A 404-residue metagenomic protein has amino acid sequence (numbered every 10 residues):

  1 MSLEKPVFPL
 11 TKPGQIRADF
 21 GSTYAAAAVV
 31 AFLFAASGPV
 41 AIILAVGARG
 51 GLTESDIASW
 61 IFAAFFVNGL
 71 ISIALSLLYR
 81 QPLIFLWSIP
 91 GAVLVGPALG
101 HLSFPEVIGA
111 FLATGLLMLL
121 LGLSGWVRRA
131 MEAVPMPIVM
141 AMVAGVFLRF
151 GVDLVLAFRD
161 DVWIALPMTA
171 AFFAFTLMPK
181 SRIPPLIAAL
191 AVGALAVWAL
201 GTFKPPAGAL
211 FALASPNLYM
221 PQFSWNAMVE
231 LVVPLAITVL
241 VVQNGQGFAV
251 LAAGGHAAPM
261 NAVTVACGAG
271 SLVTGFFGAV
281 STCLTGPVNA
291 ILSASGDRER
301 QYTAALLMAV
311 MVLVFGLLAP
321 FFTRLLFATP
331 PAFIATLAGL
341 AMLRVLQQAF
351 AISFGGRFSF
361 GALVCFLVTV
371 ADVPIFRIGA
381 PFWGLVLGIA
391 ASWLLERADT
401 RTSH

Functional and structural regions predicted by a protein language model:
M1-A27, F203-L218, E396-H404: Intrinsically disordered, low-complexity non-transmembrane regions of multi-pass membrane transporters
S2-G21, A45-I71, V233-Y302: Membrane-embedded helical hairpins/re-entrant loop segments and their flanking transmembrane helices within multi-pass
T23-P39, P184-P185, P216-Q246: Hydrophobic, membrane-embedded alpha-helices of multi-pass small-molecule transporters
A31-L33, I71-L83, G270-V280, D372-F376: Transmembrane alpha-helix interface/packing and boundary motifs in multi-pass membrane proteins, characterized by
S55-S59, A63-A64, I71-V127: Membrane helical hairpin/interfacial module
Y79-A92, M131-V139, I183, A257-A262 (+5 more regions): Short, non-helical or kinked segments that cap or interrupt transmembrane helices
L94-G100, F172, T176, V288-A304 (+1 more regions): Interfacial segments of multi-pass membrane proteins
L99-K204, L307-H404: Membrane-embedded alpha-helical modules
